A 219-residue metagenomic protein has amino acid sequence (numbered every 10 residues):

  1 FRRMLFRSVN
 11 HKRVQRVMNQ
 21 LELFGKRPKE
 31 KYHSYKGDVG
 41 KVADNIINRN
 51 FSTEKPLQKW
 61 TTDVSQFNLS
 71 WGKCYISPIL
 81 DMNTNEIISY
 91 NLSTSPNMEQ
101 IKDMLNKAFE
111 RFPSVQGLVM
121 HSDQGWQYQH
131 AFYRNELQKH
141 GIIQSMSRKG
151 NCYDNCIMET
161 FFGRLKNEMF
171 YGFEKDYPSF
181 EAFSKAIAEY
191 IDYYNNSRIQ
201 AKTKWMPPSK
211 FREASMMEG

Functional and structural regions predicted by a protein language model:
R2-K55, N151, P207-M216: Basic, flexible linker segments flanking DNA-binding modules in nucleic acid-interacting mobile-element proteins
R3, V14, M18, I47 (+12 more regions): Mobile genetic element proteins and their domesticated derivatives, centered on retroelements and DNA transposons
F6-R7, S52-T53, L69-S70, Q124 (+2 more regions): Conserved, non-catalytic sequence blocks in retroelement Pol enzymes and Pol-derived host proteins
R27-Y32, M120-Q124, Q138-I157, F173-P178: RNase H-like polynucleotidyl transferase catalytic core
K36-D38, S122-Q124, H130-A131, M146-K166 (+2 more regions): RNase H-like two-metal-ion nuclease catalytic core shared by retroviral integrases and related mobile-element nucleases
R49, T53-I88, T94-M98: An active-site-proximal beta-strand-loop segment
N91-P113: Active-site beta-loop-alpha junctions of metal-dependent nucleic acid enzymes, especially the RNase H-like/DDE
Q138-I142, K166-G219: C-terminal domain-tail junction helix/linker
